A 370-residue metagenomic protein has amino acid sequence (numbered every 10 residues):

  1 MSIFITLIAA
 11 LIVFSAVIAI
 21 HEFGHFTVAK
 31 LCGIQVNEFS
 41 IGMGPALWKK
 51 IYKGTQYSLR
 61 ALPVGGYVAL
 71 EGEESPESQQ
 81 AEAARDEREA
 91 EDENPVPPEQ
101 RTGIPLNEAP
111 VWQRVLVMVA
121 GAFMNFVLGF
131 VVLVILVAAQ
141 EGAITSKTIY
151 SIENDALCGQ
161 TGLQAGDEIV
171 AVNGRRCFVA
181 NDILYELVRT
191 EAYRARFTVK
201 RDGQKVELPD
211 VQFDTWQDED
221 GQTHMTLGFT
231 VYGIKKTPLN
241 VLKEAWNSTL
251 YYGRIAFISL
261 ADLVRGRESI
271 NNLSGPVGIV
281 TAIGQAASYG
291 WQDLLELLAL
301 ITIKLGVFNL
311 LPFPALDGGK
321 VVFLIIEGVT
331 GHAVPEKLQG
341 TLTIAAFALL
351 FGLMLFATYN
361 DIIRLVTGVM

Functional and structural regions predicted by a protein language model:
I3-D92, L311-T330: Small-residue-rich helix-interface/hinge motifs
F4, S78-A120, M124-L273, M370: PDZ peptide-recognition modules
I5-V13, L300, A346-L353: Alpha-helical transmembrane segments of integral membrane proteins
S40, G65, L239-R265, V277-V280 (+3 more regions): Membrane-interacting alpha-helical segments
L47-I51, T148-I152, I325-T341, G368: Membrane interface segments of multi-pass transport proteins and intramembrane proteases
D262-G266, T302-L316: Transmembrane alpha-helix interface/packing and boundary motifs in multi-pass membrane proteins, characterized by
W291-V307: Small-residue-enriched transmembrane helix starts and helix-helix packing motifs in multi-pass inner-membrane proteins
F356-M370: Juxtamembrane boundary at the C-terminal end of a transmembrane helix
